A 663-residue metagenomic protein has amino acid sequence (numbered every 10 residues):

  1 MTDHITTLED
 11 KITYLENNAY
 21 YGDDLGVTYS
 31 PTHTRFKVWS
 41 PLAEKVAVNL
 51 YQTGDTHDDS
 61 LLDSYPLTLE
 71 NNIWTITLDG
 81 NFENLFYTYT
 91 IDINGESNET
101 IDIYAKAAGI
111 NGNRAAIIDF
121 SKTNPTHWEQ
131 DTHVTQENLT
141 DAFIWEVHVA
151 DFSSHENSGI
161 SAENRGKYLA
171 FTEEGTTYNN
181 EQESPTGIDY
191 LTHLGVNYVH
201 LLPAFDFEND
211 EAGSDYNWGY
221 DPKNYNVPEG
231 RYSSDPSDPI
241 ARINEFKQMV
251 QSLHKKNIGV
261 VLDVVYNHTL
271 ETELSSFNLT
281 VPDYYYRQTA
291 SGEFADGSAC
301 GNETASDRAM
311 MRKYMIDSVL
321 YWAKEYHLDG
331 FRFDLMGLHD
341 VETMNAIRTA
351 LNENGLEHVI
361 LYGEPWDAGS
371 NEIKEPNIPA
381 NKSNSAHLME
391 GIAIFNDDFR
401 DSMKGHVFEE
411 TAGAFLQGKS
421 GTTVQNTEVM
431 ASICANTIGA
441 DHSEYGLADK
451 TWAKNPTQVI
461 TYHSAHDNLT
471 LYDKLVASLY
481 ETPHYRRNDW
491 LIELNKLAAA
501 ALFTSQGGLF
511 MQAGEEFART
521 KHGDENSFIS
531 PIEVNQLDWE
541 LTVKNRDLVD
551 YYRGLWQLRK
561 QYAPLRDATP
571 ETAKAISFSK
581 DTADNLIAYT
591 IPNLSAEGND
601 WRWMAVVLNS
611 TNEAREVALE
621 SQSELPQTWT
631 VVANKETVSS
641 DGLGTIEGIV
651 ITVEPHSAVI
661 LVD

Functional and structural regions predicted by a protein language model:
M1-H33, L61, T68-F171: The feature marks proteins involved in alpha-glucan
A19, D23, S443-Y445, G507-D524 (+1 more regions): Glycan-recognition and catalytic regions of carbohydrate-active enzymes
T28-E44, F578-E620: Carbohydrate-binding surface patches
V38, Y89, V147, L201 (+9 more regions): Conserved, mostly hydrophobic/aromatic
S40, E83-Y87, L643-D663: C-terminal beta-strand-rich structural cap/linker in extracellular carbohydrate-active enzymes
Y51, R487-L491, L537, D547 (+3 more regions): C-terminal accessory region downstream of the catalytic core in glycan-modifying enzymes
A115-I118, R348-T349, E353-A513, F517-A518 (+6 more regions): Conserved alpha/beta catalytic core and glycan-binding cleft of carbohydrate-active enzymes
A150-Y326, R332-L356, I360, N371-E372: Substrate-binding/active-site clefts of carbohydrate-active enzymes
